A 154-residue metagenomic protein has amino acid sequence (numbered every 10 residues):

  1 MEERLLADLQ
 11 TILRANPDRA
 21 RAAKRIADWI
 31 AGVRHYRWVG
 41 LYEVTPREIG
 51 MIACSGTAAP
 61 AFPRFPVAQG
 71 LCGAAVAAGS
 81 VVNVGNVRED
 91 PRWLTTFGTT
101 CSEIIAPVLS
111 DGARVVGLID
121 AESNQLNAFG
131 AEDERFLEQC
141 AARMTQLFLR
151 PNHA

Functional and structural regions predicted by a protein language model:
E2, L6, Q10, E122-A154: Juxtadomain coupling helices with adjacent low-complexity linkers
D8-N16, K24-V33, A74, R143 (+1 more regions): Amphipathic alpha-helical regulatory segments at dimerization interfaces that relay allosteric signals between sensory
A15-M51: Helix-loop-beta substructure at the N-terminus of cytosolic sensory domains that couple signal/ligand detection
V33, T95-C101: Short loop/turn motifs at secondary-structure junctions and domain boundaries
W38, I105, L118: Short hydrophobic/aromatic beta-strand element in the GNAT-like acyltransferase core that lines or flanks the acyl-donor
V44-T96: Regulatory sensory and allosteric helical modules in signal-transduction proteins and certain transcription factors
S102-S110: A short, aliphatic-rich beta-strand micro-motif
L109-S123: Sensory-domain boundary capping and coupling elements
